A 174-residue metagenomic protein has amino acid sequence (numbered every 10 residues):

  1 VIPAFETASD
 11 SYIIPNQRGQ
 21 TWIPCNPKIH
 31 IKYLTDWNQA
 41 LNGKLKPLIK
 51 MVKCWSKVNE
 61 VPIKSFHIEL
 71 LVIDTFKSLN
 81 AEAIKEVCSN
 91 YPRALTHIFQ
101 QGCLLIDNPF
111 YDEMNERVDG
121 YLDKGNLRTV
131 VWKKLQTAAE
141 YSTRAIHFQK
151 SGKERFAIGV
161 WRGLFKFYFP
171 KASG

Functional and structural regions predicted by a protein language model:
V1-N108, K166-K171: Catalytic cores of NTP-dependent nucleotidyl/adenyl transfer enzymes across multiple folds
L104-G174: Terminal (often C-terminal) interaction modules
